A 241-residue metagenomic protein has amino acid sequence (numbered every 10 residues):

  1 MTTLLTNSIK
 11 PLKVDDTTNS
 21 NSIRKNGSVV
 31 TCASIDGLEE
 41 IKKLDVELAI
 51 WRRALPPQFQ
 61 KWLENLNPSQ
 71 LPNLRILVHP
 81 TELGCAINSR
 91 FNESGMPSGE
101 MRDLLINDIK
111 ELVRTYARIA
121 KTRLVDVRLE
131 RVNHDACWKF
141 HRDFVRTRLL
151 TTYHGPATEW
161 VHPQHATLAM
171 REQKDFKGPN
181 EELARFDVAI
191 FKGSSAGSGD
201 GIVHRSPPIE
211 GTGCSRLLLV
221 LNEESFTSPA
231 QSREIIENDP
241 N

Functional and structural regions predicted by a protein language model:
M1-N92, D103-E111: N-terminal auxiliary "cap/dimerization" subdomain that precedes the catalytic jelly-roll/cupin core of mononuclear
I35, D135-W138, V203-S206: Glycine-rich, charged/polar anion/phosphate-binding loops that engage phosphate groups from diverse ligands
D45-L48, R146-L149, F186, S215-R216: Short, surface-exposed beta-edge/turn micro-motifs
P72-L83, Q173-P179, N238-N241: Short, cationic low-complexity segments
S89-H134, R142: Extracellular-facing segments of soluble proteins and assemblies that are Gly/Ser/Thr-biased and enriched in aromatics
I109, L129-R131, Y153-E159, P163 (+1 more regions): Active-site environment of non-heme Fe oxygenases that use a 2-His-1-carboxylate facial triad
H134-D187: Catalytic core of non-heme Fe(II) oxygenases with the double-stranded beta-helix
F176-N241: Catalytic core of Fe(II)/2-oxoglutarate
